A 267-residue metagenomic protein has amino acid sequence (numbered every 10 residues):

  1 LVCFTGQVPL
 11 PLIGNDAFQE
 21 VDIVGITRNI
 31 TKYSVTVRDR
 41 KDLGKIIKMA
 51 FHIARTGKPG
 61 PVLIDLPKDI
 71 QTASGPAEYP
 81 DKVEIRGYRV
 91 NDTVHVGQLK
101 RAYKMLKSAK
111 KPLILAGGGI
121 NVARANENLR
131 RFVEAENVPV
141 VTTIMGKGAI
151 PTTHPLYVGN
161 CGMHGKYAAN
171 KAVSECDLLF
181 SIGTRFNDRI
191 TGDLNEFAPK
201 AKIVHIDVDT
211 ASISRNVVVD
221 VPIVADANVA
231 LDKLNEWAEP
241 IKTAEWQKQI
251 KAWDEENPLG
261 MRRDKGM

Functional and structural regions predicted by a protein language model:
L1-C3, R28-D81, A102-M105, N170-V204 (+1 more regions): Structural signature of the thiamine diphosphate
F4-G6, D39, L66, G117-G118 (+4 more regions): Cofactor-binding loop segments of dinucleotide-utilizing enzymes, especially the Rossmann-like FAD- and NAD(P)+-binding
V8-I13, Q71, G146-P151, N187-D188 (+3 more regions): Short gly/pro/ser/thr-enriched loop/turn and capping motifs at secondary-structure boundaries
V8-N29, T152-Y157, S214, V218: Active-site-proximal loop->helix
F18-D22, P80-K82, F132, L156-C161 (+1 more regions): Short, hinge-like loop/turn segments at secondary-structure boundaries
K41, A77, K200-M267: Phosphate/pyrophosphate-binding active-site segments
K41-D42, L66-P155, N235, Q247-M267: Cofactor-pocket helix-loop regions in the catalytic cores of large enzyme subunits
G118-V204: Glycine-rich, anion-gripping cofactor-binding loops and their flanking helix/strand elements in enzyme active sites
